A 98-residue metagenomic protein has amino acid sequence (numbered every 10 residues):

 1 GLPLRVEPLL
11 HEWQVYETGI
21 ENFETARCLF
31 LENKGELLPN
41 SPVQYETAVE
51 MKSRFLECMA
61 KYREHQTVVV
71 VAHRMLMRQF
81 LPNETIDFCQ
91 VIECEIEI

Functional and structural regions predicted by a protein language model:
G1, L31-G35, A60, L81: Short, flexible coil/linker elements and helix-boundary hinge sites characteristic of intrinsically disordered
G1-L31, E95: Phosphate-coordination/substrate-recognition cap region in phosphate-metabolizing enzymes
L4, E32, N40, H65-Q66 (+1 more regions): Generic structural signal for short, flexible, solvent-exposed coil/loop and linker residues
V6, A26, T47, M51-F55: Amphipathic alpha-helical interface surfaces
H11-E12, S41, A48, L76-R78: Generic detector of bulky aromatic hydrophobic side chains
L29-E50: Short glycine/proline- and acidic residue-enriched helix-loop micro-motifs that form flexible lids or anion-recognition
S53-I98: Active-site-adjacent alpha-helix immediately C-terminal to a catalytic or transition-state-stabilizing loop
